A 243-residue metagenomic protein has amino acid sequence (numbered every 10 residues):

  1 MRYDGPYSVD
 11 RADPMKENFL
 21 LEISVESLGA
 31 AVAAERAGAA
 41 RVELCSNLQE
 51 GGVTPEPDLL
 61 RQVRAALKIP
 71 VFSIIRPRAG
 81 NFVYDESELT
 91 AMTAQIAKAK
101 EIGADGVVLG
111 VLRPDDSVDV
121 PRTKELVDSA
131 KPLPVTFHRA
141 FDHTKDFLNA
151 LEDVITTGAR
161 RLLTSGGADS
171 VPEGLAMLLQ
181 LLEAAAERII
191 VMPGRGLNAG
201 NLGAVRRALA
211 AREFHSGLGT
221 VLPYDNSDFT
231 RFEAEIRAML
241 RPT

Functional and structural regions predicted by a protein language model:
K16-E26, I75-A91, T136-F147: Active-site mouth loops of central-metabolism enzymes
F19-I23, V42-L44, V71-I75, V107-L109 (+4 more regions): Hydrophobic faces of well-ordered beta-strands that scaffold small-molecule active sites in alpha/beta enzyme cores
L28-A30, V53, L60-Q62, P70-D119: Active-site beta->alpha loop and helix N-cap motifs at the rims of alpha/beta catalytic domains
G29-A33, V83-Q95, D142-T157, L181 (+1 more regions): Catalytic cores of alpha/beta
R36-V42, L67-I69, G103-G106, S129-L133 (+3 more regions): Glycine-enriched alpha-helix->loop->beta-strand junction motifs that scaffold or abut catalytic
E43-V53, K98, I102-P114, A159-P172 (+1 more regions): Glycine-rich phosphate-binding active-site loops on the catalytic face of alpha/beta enzymes
G52-A79, V118-A140, L175-A199, E233-T243: Alpha-helix-loop-beta-strand connector modules within alpha/beta enzyme cores
K100-A150: Hydrophobic, well-structured mid-protein blocks that either form specific transmembrane helices
